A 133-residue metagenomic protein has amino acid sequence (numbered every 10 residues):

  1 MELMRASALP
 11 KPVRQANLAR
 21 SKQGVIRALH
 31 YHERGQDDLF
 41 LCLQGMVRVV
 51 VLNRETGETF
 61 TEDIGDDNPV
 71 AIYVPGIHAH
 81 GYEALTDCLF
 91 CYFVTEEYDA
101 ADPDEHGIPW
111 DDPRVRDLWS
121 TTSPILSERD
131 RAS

Functional and structural regions predicted by a protein language model:
M1-V70, D87-S133: Non-catalytic, conserved peripheral segments adjacent to functional cores
D67-L85: Conserved SET/PR-domain catalytic core that frames the SAM/AdoMet-binding pocket
